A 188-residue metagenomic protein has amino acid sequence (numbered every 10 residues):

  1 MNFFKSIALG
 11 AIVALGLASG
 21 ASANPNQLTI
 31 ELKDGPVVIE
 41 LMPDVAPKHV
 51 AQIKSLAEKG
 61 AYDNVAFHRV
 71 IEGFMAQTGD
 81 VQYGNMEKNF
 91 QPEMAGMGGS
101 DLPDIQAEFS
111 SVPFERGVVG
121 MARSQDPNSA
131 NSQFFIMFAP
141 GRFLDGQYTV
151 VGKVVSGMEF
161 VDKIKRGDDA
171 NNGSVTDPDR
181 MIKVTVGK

Functional and structural regions predicted by a protein language model:
F3-S6, G10-I12, G16-K188: Cyclophilin-like peptidyl-prolyl cis-trans isomerases
